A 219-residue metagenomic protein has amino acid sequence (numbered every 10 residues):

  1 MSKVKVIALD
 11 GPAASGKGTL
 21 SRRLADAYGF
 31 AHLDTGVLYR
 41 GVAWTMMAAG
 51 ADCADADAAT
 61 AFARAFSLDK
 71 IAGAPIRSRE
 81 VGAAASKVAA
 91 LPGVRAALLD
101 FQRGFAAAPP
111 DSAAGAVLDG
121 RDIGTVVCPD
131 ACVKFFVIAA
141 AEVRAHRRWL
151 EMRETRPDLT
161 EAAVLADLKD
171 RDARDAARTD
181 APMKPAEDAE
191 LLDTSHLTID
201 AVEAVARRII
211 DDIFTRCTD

Functional and structural regions predicted by a protein language model:
S2-V6, A113-A114: Pre-Walker A (Motif I) flank of P-loop NTPase domains
L9: Hydrophobic anchor at the beta1->P-loop junction of P-loop NTPases
A13: The conserved Walker
K17: Conserved lysine of the Walker
L20: Hydrophobic positions on the alpha1 helix immediately C-terminal to the Walker A/P-loop
A25-T35, A51-D52: Post-Walker A helix-loop "phosphate-sensing" segment adjacent to the P-loop in P-loop NTPases
L38-G115, T125, E142-H146, L150 (+5 more regions): ATP-dependent small-molecule kinase phosphotransfer cores that center on conserved nucleotide phosphate-binding segments
C132-V133, M183-I199: Phosphate-binding beta-loop-alpha motif at adenosine-nucleotide cofactor sites
